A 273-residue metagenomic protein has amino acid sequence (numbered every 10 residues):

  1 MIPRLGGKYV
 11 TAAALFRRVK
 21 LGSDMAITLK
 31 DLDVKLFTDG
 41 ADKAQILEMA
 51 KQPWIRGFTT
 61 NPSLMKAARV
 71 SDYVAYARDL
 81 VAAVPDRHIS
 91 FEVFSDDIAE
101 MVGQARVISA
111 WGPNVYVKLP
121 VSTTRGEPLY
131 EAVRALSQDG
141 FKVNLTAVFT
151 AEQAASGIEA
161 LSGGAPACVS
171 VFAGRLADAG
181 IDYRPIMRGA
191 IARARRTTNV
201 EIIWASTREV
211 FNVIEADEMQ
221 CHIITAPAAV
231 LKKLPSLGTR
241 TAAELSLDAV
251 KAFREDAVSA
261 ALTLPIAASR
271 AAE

Functional and structural regions predicted by a protein language model:
M1-D24: N-terminal amphipathic/basic-hydrophobic helices that include classical n-h-c signal peptides and signal-anchor
K20-V34: Extreme N-terminus of proteins, especially the signal/transit-peptide cleavage junction and the first residues
A26-K30, V81, S109, V133-Q138 (+3 more regions): Surface-exposed amphipathic alpha-helices with a cationic face
D31-L47, K51-I55, T59-A135, A173-L176: Active-site beta->alpha loop and helix N-cap motifs at the rims of alpha/beta catalytic domains
Q52-P53, A83, W111, D139 (+3 more regions): Structural motif
W111-G112, S259-A261: Non-catalytic regulatory/linker segments of enzymes
E127, F141-K232, T239-A260: Catalytic alpha/beta core domains of metabolic enzymes, predominantly
L264-E273: C-terminal extensions of enzymes
